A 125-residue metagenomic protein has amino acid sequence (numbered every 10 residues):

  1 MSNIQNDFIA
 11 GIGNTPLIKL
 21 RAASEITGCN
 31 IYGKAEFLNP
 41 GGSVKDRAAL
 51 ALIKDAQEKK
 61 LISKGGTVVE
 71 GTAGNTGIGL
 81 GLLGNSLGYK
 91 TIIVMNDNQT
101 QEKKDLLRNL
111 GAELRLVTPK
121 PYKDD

Functional and structural regions predicted by a protein language model:
M1-D125: PLP-dependent amino-acid enzyme catalytic core
